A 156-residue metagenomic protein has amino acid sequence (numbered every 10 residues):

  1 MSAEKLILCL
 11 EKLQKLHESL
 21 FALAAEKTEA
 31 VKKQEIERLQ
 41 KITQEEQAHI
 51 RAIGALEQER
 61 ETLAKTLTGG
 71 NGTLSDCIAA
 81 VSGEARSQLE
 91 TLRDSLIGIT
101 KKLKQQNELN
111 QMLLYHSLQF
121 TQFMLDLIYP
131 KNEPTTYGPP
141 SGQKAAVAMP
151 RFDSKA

Functional and structural regions predicted by a protein language model:
S2-A80, S87: Extended, charge-rich alpha-helical scaffolding segments
C77-A156: Short terminal interaction segments
